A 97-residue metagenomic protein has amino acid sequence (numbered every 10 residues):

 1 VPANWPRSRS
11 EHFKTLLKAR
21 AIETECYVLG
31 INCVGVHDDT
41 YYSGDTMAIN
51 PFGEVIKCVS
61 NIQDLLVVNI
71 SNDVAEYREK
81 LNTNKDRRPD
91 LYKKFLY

Functional and structural regions predicted by a protein language model:
V1-T24, V28-G30: Active-site beta-loop-alpha substructure in enzyme catalytic cores, prototypically the cysteine-centered nucleophile
C33-Y97: C-terminal beta-strand edge segments of enzyme domains
